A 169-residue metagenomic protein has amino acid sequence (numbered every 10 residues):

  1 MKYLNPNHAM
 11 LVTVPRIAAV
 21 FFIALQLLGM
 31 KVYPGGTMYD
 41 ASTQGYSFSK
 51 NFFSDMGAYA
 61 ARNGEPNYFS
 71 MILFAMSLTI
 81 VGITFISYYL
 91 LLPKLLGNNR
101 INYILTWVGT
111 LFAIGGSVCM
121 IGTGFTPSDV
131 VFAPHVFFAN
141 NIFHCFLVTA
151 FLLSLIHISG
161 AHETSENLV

Functional and structural regions predicted by a protein language model:
L11-M38: N-terminal signal-anchor transmembrane alpha helix
P15-A18, F22, F74-S77, V81 (+2 more regions): Hydrophobic alpha-helical transmembrane segments of polytopic
S42-P66: Extracytosolic (periplasmic/ER-lumenal) interhelical loops and adjacent juxtamembrane/interface segments of multi-pass
A60-K94: Individual transmembrane alpha-helix segments
T84-F112: Cytoplasmic juxtamembrane regions at transmembrane-helix boundaries
F112-L153: Membrane-proximal helix-loop-helix units in multi-pass membrane proteins
I156-T164: Conserved small/polar residues in nucleotide/adenosyl-binding loops
